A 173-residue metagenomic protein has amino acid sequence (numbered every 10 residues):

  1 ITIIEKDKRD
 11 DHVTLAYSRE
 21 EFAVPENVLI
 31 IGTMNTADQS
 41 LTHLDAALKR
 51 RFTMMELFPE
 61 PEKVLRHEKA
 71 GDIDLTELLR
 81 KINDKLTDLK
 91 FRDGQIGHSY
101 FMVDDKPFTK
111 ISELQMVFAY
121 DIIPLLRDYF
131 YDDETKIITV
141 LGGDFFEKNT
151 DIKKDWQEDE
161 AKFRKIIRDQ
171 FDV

Functional and structural regions predicted by a protein language model:
I1-V173: C-terminal regulatory/interaction module of P-loop NTP-utilizing enzymes
